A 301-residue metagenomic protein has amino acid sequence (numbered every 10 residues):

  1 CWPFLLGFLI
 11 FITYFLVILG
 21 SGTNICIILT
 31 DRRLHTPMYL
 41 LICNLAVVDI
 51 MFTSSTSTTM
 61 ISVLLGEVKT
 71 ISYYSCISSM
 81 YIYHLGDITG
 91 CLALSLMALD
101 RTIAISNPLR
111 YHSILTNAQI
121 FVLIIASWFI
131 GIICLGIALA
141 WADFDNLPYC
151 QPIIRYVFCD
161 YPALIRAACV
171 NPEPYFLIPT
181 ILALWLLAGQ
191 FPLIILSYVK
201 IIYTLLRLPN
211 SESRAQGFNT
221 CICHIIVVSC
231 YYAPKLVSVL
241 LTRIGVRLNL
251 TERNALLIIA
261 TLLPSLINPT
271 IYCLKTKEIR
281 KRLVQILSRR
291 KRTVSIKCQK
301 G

Functional and structural regions predicted by a protein language model:
C1-G301: Transmembrane helical core of 7TM receptor-like proteins
